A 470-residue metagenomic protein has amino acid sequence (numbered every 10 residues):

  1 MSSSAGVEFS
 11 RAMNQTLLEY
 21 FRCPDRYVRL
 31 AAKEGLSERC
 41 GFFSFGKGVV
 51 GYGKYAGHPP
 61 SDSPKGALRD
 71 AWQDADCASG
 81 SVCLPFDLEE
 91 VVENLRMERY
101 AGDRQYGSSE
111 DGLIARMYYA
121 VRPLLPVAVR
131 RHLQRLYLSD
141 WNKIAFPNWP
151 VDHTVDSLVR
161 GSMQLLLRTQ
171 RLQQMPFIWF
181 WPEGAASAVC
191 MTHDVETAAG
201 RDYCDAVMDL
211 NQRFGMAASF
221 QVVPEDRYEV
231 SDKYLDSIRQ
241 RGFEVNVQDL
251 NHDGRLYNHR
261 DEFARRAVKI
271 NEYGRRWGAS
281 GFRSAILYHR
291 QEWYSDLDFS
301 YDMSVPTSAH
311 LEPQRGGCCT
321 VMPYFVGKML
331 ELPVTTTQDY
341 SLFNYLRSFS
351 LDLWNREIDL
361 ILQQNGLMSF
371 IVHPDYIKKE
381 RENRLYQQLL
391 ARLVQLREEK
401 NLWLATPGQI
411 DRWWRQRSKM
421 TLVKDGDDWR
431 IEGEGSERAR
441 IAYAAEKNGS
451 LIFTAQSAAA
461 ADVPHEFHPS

Functional and structural regions predicted by a protein language model:
M1-Q221, E225-E229, R276, S295-L297 (+1 more regions): Terminal accessory/targeting
M191-E196, V245-D261: Glycine-rich phosphate-binding "P-loop"
S219-Q221, N246, F282-R283, D302: Structural detector of well-ordered beta-strand residues that form the stable sheet scaffold of enzyme domains
V222-Y228, R283-R290, T307-S308, G408: Short, solvent-exposed turn/loop segments enriched in Gly/Ser/Thr/Pro and often Arg
S231-Q240, C319-Y324, R356-L360: Short amphipathic alpha-helices and their capping/turn segments at secondary-structure boundaries
G242-E244, D253, D261, R265-V268 (+2 more regions): Long, K/E/R/D-enriched contiguous segments that form extended
G242-H252, F299-R315: Acidic, His- and aromatic-enriched active-site or binding-groove loops in soluble protein domains that engage sugars
M303-T307, E312-F343: Catalytic pocket-lining loop regions of alpha/beta-barrel enzymes, especially the amidohydrolase/enolase/GH5 lineages
